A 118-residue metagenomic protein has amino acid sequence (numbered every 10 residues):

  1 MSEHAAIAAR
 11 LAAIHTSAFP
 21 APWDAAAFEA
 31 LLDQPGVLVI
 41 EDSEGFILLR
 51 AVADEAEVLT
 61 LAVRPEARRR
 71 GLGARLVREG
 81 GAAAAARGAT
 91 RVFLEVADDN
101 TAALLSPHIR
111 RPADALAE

Functional and structural regions predicted by a protein language model:
S2-R70, A74-A83, R87: Acetyl-CoA-dependent GNAT
A26, E95, P112-E118: Conserved catalytic-core motifs of GNAT/GCN5-like acyltransferases
V37, R111-P112: Short glycine-aromatic motifs
A62, D98, E118: Active-site-proximal loop/turn and secondary-structure-junction residues that shape catalytic pockets, frequently
A82, L104-L105: Alpha-helical segments flanking ligand/cofactor-binding loops in enzyme cores
R87, I109-R110: Structural motif
T90: Short acidic/polar active-site loop segments enriched in Thr and Asp
L94-L104: Conserved beta-strand-loop-alpha-helix junction that forms the acyl-donor binding cleft
